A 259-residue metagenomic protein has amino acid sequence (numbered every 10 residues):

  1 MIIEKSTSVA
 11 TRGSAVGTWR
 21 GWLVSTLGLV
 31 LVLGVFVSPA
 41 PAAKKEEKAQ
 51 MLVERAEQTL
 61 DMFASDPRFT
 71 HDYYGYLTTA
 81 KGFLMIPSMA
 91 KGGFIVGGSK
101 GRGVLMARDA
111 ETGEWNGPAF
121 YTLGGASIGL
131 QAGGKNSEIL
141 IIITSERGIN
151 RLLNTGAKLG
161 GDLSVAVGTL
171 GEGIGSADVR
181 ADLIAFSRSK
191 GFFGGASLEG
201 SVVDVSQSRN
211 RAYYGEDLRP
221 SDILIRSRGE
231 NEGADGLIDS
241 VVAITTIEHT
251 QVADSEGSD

Functional and structural regions predicted by a protein language model:
M1-W19: N-terminal secretory signal peptides that target proteins for export/translocation
T18-G21, E114: Residues in intrinsically disordered, low-complexity segments of regulatory proteins
S25-V35: Bacterial N-terminal signal peptides
F36-A42: Sec/Tat signal peptide C-region and signal peptidase I cleavage site
A43-D259: Small-residue-enriched, tightly packed secondary-structure blocks
